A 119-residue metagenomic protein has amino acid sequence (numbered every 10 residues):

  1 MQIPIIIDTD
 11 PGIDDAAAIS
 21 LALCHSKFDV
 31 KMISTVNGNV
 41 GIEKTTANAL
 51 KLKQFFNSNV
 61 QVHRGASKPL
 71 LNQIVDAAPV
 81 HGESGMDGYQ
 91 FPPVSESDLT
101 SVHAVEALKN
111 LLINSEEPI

Functional and structural regions predicted by a protein language model:
M1-I119: N-terminal acidic, glycine/proline-rich low-complexity segments
